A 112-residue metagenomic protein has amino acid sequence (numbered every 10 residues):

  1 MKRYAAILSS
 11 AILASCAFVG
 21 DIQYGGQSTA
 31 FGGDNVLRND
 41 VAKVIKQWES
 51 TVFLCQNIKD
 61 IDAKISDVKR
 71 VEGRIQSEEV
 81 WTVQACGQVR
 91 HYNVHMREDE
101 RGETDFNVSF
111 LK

Functional and structural regions predicted by a protein language model:
M1-A17: Sec-dependent bacterial lipoprotein signal peptides
A17-K112: Cysteine-centric segments in proteins
